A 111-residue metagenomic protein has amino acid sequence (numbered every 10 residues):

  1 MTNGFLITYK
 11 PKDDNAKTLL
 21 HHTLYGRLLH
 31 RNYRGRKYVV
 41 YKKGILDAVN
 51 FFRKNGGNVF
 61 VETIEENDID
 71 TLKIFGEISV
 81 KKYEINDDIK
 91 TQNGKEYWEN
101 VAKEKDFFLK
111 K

Functional and structural regions predicted by a protein language model:
T2-K12: Active-site-flanking beta-strand signature of metal-NTP-handling nucleotidyl enzymes and homologous cyclase-like
F5-I7, V61, V80: Hydrophobic beta-strand residues in large extracellular and virion-surface proteins
D13-L19: Short N-terminal binding/cap micro-motifs at the start of the first secondary-structure element
H21, Y25-L28: Charged, amphipathic alpha-helical segments and their flanking helix caps
L29-I78: Short, intrinsically disordered low-complexity segments
F75-K95: Conserved short beta-strand edge segments in small beta-sheet-based binding/regulatory domains
Q92-K111: Short, low-order "capping/linker" segments at domain edges
